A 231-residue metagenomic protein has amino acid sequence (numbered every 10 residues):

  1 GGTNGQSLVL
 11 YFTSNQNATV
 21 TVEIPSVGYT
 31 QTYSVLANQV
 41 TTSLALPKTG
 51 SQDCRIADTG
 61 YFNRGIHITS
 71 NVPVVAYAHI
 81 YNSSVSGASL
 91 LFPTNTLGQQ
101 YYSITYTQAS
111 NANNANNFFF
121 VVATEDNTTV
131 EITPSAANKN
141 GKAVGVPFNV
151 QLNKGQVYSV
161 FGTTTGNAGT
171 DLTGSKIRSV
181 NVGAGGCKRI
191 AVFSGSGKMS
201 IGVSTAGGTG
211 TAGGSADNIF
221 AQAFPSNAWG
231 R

Functional and structural regions predicted by a protein language model:
G1-R231: Extracellular lectin-like interaction modules
